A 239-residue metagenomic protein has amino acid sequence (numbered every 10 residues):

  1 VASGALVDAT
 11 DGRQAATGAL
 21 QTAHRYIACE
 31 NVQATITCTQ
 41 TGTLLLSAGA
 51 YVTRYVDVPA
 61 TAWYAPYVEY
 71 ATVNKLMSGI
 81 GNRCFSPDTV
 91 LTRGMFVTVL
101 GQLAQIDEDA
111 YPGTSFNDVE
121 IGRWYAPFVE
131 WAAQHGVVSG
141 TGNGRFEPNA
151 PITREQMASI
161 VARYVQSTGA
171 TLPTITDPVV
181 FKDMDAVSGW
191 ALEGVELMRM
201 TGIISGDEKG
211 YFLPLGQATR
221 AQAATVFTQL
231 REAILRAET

Functional and structural regions predicted by a protein language model:
V1-I27, V32: Extracellular, surface-exposed repeat/solenoid domains
A28, A34-A50: C-terminal beta-strand-rich structural cap/linker in extracellular carbohydrate-active enzymes
L45-A65, S78-V97, G101-P127, Q134-E155 (+3 more regions): Feature responds to low-complexity, polar/acidic, surface-exposed segments characteristic of secreted/exported proteins
V195: Catalytic cores of secreted/periplasmic or lumenal enzymes
M198: Histidine- and acidic-residue-rich, metal-dependent catalytic cores
